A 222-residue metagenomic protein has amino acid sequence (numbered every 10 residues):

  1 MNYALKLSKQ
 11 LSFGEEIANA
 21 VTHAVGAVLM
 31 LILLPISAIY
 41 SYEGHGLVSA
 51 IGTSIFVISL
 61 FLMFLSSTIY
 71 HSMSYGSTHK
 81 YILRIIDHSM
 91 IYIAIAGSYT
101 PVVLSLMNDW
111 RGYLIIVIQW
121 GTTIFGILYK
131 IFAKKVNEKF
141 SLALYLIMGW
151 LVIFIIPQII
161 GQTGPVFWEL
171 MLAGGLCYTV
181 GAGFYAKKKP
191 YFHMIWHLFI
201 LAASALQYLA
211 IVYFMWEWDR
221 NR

Functional and structural regions predicted by a protein language model:
M1-R222: Multi-pass alpha-helical transmembrane bundles in non-GPCR membrane proteins that perform intramembrane catalysis
